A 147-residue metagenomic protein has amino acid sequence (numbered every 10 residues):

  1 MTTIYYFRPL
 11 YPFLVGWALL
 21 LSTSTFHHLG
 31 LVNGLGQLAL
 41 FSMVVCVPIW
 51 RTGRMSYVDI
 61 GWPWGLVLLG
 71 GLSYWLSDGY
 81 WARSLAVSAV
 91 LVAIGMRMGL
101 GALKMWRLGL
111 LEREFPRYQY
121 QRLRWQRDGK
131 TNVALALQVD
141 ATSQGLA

Functional and structural regions predicted by a protein language model:
M1-A147: Membrane-anchoring alpha-helices and their flanking helix-loop junctions
